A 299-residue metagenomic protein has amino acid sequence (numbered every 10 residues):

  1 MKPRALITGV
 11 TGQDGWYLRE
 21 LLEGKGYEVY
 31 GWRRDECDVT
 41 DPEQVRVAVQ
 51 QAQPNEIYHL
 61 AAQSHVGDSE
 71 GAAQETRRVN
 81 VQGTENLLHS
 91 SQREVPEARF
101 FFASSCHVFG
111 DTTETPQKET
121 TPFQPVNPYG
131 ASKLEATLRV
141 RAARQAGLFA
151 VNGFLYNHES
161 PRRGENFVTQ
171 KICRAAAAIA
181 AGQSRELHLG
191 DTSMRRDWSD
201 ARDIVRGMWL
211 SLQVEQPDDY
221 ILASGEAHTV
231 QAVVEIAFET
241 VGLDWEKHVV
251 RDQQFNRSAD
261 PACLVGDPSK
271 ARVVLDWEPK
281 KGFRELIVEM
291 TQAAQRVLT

Functional and structural regions predicted by a protein language model:
P3-R4, G282-T299: Amphipathic terminal alpha-helices
A5-E23: N-terminal Rossmann NAD(P)H-binding glycine-rich loop of SDR-like oxidoreductase domains
E23, V29-V47: Adenosine-cofactor binding site in Rossmann-like domains, unifying the SAM/SAH pocket of S-adenosylmethionine-dependent
G31-W32, L187, D191, D218-Y220 (+2 more regions): C-terminal "lid/loop" region of Rossmann-like NAD(P)-dependent oxidoreductases
E43-V79: NAD(P)H-binding glycine-rich loop region in Rossmannoid oxidoreductase-like domains and their noncatalytic homologs
G71-H89, R93, A98-R99, H107-N152 (+1 more regions): Catalytic helix-loop patch of NAD(P)-dependent Rossmann-fold dehydrogenases
T112-P116, L138-L212, E226-A227, A232-V241: NAD(P)-dependent short-chain dehydrogenase/reductase
A201, Q253-E278: Conserved C-terminal active-site "lid" loop/helix of NAD(P)H-dependent oxidoreductases that clamps the redox cofactor
